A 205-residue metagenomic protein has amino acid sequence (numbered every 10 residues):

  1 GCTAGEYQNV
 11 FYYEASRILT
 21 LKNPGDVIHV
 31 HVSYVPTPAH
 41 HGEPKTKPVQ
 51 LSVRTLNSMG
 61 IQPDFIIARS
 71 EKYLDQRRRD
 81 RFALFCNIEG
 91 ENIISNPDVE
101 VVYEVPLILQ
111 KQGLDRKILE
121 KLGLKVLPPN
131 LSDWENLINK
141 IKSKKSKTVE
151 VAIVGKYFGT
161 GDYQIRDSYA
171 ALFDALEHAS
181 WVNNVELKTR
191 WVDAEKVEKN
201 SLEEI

Functional and structural regions predicted by a protein language model:
G1-I205: N-terminal beta1-alpha1 cap of cysteine-dependent amidohydrolase-like domains
